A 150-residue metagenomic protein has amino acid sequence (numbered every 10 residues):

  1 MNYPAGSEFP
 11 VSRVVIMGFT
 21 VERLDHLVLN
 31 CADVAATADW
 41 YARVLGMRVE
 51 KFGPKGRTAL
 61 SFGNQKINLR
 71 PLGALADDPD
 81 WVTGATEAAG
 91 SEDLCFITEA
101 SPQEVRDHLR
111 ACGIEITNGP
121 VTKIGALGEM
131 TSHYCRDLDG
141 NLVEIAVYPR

Functional and structural regions predicted by a protein language model:
N2-T20, R106-R150: Vicinal oxygen chelate
V11-A36, E92-L94, P149-R150: N-terminal beta-strand motif that seeds the catalytic metal site of vicinal oxygen chelate
G18-E22, I67-G73, T86, C95: Short acidic/polar alpha-helix capping motifs at helix-coil junctions
R23-A32, L60-S61, D80-R110, T131-R136: Vicinal oxygen chelate
L29-A76: Core segments of cupin and vicinal oxygen chelate
D33, N64, P71-G73, T98-A100 (+2 more regions): Non-catalytic surface loops within mature trypsin-like serine protease
G73-A85, T117: Short, flexible, mixed-charge acidic loops at enzyme active sites
